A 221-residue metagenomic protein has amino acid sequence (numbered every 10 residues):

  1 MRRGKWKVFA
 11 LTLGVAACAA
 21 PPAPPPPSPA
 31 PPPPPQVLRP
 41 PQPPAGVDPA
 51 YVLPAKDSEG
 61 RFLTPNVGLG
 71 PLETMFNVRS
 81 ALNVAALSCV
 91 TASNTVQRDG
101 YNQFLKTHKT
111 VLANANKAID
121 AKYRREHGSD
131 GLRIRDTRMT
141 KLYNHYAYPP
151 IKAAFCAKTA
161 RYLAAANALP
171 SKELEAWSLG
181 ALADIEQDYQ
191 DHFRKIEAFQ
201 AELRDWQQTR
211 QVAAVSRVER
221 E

Functional and structural regions predicted by a protein language model:
M1-F9: Bacterial N-terminal signal peptides that target proteins for export
L11-T12, P149: Residue-level signal for mature regions of secreted extracellular proteins and peptides
G14-A17: C-terminal motif of bacterial Sec signal peptides marking the signal peptidase cleavage site
A19-P22: Bacterial signal peptide processing site
P25-G60: Post-signal peptide N-terminal segment of mature Sec-exported envelope proteins
T64, G70-D120, Y143: Short N-proximal segments of mature Sec-exported proteins
L105-H108, L112-V215: Compact alpha-helical subdomains of small soluble proteins
E219-E221: Short, solvent-exposed mixed-charge patches
